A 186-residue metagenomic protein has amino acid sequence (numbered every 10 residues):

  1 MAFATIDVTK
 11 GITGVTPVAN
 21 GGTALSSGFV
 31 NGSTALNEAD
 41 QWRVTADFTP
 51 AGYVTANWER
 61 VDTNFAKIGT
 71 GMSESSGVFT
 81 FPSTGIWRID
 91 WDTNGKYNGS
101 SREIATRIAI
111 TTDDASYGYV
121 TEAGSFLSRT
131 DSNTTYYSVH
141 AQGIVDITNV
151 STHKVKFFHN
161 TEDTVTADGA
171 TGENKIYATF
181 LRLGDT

Functional and structural regions predicted by a protein language model:
M1-T13, D185-T186: Short, intrinsically disordered N-terminal pre-domain segments
G32-T186: Extracellular jelly-roll beta-sandwich "head" domains, especially the C-terminal globular C1q domain
